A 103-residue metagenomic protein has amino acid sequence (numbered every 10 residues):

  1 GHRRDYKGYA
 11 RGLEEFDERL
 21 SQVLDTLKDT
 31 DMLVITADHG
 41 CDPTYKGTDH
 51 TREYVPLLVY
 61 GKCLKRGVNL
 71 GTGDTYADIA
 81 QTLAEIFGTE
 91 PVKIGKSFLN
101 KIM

Functional and structural regions predicted by a protein language model:
G1-M103: Feature captures the catalytic ectodomains and active-site-proximal regions of enzymes that hydrolyze or transfer
